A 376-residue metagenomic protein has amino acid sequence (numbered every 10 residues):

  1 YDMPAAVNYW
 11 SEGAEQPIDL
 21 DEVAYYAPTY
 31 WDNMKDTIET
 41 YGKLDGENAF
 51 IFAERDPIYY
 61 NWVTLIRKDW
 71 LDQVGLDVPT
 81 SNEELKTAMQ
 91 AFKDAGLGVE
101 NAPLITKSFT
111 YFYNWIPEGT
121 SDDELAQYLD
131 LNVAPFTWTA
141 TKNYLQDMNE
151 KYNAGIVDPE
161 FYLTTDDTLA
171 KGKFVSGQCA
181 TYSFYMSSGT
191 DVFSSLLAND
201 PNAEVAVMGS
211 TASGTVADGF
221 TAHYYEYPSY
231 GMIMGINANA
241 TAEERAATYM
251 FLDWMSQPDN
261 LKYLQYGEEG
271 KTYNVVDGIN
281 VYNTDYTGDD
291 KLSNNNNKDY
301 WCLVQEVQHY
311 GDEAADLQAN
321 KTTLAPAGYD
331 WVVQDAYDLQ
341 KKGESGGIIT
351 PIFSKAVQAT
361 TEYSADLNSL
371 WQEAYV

Functional and structural regions predicted by a protein language model:
Y1-T37, D69-V78, E84, A95-L97 (+3 more regions): Extracytoplasmic "Venus flytrap"/periplasmic binding protein-like
A6-V63, Y113-E150, A198-H223: Hinge/lid segment of periplasmic solute-binding proteins
D21, K43-Y111, D123-V175, Y182-Y185 (+5 more regions): Helix-loop-helix "hinge/cap" segment bordering the ligand-binding cleft or interdomain interface
N33, S108, N143-Y144, S188 (+3 more regions): Alpha-helical structural motif
Q73-V78, L131-P135, F353-Y363, Y375-V376: Second-shell loop/turn segments in exported
Q178-G235, A247-M250, W254-K291: Structured mid-domain segments that build the active-site/substrate or prosthetic-cofactor binding neighborhood
H223-Y227, A242, A365: Short helix-capping and inter-helix turn/linker motifs at the boundaries of alpha-helical repeat units
M250-E373: Conserved small-residue motifs centered on glycine
